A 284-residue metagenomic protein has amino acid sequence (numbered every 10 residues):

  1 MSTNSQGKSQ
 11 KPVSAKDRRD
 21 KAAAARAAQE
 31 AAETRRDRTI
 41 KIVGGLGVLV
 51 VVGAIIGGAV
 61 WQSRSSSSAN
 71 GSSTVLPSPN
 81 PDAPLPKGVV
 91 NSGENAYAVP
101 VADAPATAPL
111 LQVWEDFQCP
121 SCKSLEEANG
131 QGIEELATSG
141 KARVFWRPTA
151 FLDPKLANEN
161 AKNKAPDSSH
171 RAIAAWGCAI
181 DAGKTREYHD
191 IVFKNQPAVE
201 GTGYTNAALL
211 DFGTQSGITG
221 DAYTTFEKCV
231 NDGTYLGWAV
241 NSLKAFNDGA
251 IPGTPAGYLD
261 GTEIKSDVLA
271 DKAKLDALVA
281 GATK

Functional and structural regions predicted by a protein language model:
S2-S5, S9, D103-P109: Short, intrinsically disordered, charge-biased short linear motifs at domain edges
T3-S68, T214-K284: C-terminal cap of thioredoxin/glutaredoxin-like
R64-N80: Ser/Thr/Pro/Gly-rich low-complexity linker/stalk segments immediately outside membranes or between
S78-D82, K87-G88: N-terminal membrane-targeting/anchoring modules of bacterial envelope and secretion proteins
G88-P109: A short beta-strand-turn-helix
Q112, K123-N206: Structural alpha/beta surface segment adjacent to cysteine/selenocysteine redox centers across thiol/disulfide enzymes
E115-Q118: Short pre-active-site segment immediately N-terminal to redox-active cysteine/selenocysteine motifs in thiol-based
S124, A128-G132, H170-A174, E187 (+7 more regions): Extracytoplasmic/secreted proteins, especially bacterial periplasmic and envelope-associated proteins
